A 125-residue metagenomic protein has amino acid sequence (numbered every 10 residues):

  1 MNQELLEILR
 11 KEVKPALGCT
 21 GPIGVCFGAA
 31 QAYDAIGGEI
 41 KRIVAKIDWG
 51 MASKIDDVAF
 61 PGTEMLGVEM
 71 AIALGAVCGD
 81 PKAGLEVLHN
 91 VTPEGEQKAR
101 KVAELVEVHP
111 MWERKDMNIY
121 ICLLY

Functional and structural regions predicted by a protein language model:
M1-P22, E39-R42, I47-V58: N-terminal alpha-helical transmembrane segments of multi-pass membrane transport and channel/translocase proteins
K14, H89-V102: C-terminal catalytic/substrate-binding lobe primarily of soluble NAD(P)-dependent oxidoreductases
L17-P22, P61-G67, H89: Active-site nucleophile and cofactor-binding loops and adjacent substrate-binding regions of central metabolic enzymes
P22-G38: Alpha-helical support elements that line or immediately flank enzyme active sites and cofactor-binding pockets
R42-G84, E96-E107: A structural-propensity feature for long, helix-poor, extended segments
E107-R114: Active-site loops and adjacent core secondary-structure elements that bind or stabilize anionic groups
N118-Y120: C-terminal binding/interaction regions
Y125: Conserved small/polar residues in nucleotide/adenosyl-binding loops
